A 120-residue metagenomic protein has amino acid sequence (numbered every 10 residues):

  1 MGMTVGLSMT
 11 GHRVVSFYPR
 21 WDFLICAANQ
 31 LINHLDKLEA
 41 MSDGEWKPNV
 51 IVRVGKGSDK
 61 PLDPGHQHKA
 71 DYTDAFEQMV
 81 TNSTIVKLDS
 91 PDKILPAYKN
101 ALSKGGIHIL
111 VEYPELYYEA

Functional and structural regions predicted by a protein language model:
M1-M3: Short glycine/serine/threonine-rich phosphate/pyrophosphate-binding segments that cradle anionic phosphate groups
V5-A120: Conserved thiamine diphosphate
